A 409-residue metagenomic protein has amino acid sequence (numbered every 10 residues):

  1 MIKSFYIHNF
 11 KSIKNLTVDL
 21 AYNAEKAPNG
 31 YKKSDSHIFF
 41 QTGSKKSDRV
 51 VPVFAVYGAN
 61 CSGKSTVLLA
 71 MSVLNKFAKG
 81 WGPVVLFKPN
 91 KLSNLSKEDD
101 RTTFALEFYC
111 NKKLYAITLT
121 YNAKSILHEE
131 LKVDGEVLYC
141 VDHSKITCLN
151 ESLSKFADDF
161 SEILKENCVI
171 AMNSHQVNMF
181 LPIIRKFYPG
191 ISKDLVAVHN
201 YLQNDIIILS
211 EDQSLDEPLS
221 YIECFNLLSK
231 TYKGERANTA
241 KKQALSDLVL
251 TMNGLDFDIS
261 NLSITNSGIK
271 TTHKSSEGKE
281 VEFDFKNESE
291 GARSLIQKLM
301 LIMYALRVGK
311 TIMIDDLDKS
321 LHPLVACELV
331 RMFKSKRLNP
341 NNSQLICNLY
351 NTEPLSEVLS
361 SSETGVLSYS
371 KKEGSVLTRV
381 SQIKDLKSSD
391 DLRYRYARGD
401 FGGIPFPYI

Functional and structural regions predicted by a protein language model:
M1-A78, T271-I404: Switch/communication elements of ASCE P-loop NTPase nucleotide-binding domains
K3-D19, F77-L299, R307: Phosphate-coordinating catalytic segments in nucleotide- and nucleic-acid-processing enzymes
T147-V169, K230-T231, A240, S320-M332 (+2 more regions): Short flexible/disordered coil segments
D158-I191, V325-A326, M332-R337, N341-Q344 (+2 more regions): Amphipathic, soluble alpha/beta structural segments
Q243-S263, I383-I409: Acidic, Mg2+-coordinating catalytic modules of nucleic-acid enzymes
